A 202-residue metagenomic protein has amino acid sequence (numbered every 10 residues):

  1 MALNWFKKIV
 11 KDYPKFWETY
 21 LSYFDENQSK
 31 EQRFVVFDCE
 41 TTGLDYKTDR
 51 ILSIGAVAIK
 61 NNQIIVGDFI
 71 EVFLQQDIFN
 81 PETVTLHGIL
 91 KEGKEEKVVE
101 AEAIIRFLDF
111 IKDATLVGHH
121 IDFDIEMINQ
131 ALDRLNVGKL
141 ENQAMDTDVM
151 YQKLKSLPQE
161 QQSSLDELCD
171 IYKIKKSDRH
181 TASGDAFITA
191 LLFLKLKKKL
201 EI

Functional and structural regions predicted by a protein language model:
W5, D12-N129, R134, G138-N142 (+1 more regions): Conserved non-catalytic scaffold segment of RNase H-like nuclease domains
A131-R134, K195-K199: Active-site catalytic microenvironments for nucleophilic, acid-base chemistry
A144-E160: Short alpha-helix plus adjacent loop in nuclease-associated cores
L157, R179-S183: Short glycine/threonine-rich catalytic loop with a Thr-x-Gly-x-Asp
S183-L192: Acidic, divalent-metal-coordinating active-site segment for phosphoryl/phosphodiester hydrolysis, typified by short
